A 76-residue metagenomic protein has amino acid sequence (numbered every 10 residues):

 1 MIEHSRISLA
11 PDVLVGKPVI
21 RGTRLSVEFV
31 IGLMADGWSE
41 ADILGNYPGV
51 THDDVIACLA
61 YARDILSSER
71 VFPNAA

Functional and structural regions predicted by a protein language model:
M1-L25: N-terminal first-folded block
L25-A76: Long, charge-rich, low-complexity alpha-helical segments
